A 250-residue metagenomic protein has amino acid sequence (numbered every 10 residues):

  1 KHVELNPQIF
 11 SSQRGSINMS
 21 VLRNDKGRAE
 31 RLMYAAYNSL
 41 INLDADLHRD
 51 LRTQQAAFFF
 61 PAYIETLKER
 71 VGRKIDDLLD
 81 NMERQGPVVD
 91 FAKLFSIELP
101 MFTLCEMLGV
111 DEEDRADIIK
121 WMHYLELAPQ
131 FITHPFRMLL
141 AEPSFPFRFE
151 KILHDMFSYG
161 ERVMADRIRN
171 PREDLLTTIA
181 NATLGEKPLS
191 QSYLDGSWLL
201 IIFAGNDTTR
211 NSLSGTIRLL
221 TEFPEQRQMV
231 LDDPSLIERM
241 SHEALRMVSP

Functional and structural regions predicted by a protein language model:
K1-P250: Cytochrome P450
